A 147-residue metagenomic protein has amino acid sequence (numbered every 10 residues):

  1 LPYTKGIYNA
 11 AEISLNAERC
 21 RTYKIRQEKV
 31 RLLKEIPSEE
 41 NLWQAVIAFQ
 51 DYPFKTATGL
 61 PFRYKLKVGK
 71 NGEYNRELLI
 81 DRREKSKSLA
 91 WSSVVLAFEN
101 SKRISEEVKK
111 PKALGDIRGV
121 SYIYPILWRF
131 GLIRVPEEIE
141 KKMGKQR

Functional and structural regions predicted by a protein language model:
L1-R147: Intrinsically disordered, charged low-complexity linkers and terminal tails that flank or connect structured domains
